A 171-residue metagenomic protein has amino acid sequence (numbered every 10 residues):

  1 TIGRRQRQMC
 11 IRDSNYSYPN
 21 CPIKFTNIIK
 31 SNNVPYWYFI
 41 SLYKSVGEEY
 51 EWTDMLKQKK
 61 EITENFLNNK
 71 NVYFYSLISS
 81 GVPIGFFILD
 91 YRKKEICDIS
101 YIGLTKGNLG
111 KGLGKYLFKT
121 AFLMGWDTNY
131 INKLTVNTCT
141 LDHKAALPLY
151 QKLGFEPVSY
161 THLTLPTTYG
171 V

Functional and structural regions predicted by a protein language model:
T1-R7, I11, H162-V171: Single conserved hydrophobic/aromatic residue that forms the stacking wall/gate of nucleotide- or nucleobase-binding
R4-Q8, R12-N27, N32: Acyl-donor-binding surface of acyltransferase catalytic domains
C21-M55: Short amphipathic alpha-helix that is part of the acyltransferase structural core
Y50-E51, N65-S76: A short helix-loop-beta-strand connector motif used in the catalytic cores of GNAT acetyltransferases and, in some
Q58, I78-S79, I84-I96, Y101-I102: A conserved beta-strand-loop-helix scaffold within acyl/acetyltransferase catalytic domains
I102-G110, T140: A short, internal acetyl-CoA/4′-phosphopantetheine-binding micro-motif in the GNAT/acyltransferase core
G110-G125, P148, K152: Conserved acetyl-CoA-binding loop-helix of GNAT-fold acetyltransferases
T135-A146, L163: Conserved beta-strand-loop-alpha-helix junction that forms the acyl-donor binding cleft
